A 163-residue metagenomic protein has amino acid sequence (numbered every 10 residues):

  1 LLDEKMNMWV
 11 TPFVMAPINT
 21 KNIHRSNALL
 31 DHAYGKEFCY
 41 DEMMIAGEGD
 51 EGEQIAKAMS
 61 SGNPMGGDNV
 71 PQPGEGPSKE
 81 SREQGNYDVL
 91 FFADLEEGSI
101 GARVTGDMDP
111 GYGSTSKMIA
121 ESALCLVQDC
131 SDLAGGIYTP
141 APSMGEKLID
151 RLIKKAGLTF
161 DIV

Functional and structural regions predicted by a protein language model:
L1-V163: C-terminal catalytic/substrate-binding lobe primarily of soluble NAD(P)-dependent oxidoreductases
